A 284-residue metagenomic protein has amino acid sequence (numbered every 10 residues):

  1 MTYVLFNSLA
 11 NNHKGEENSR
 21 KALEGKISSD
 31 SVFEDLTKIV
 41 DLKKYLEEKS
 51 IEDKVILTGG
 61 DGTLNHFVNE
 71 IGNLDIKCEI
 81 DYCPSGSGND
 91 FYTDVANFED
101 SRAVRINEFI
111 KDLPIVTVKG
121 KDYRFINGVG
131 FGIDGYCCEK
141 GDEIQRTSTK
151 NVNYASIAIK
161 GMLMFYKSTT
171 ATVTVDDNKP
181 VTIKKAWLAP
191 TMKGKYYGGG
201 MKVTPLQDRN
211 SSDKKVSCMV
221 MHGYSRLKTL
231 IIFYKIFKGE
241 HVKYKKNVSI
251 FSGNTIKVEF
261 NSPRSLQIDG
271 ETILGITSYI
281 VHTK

Functional and structural regions predicted by a protein language model:
M1-T58, T63-N65, N69-I76, N97: ATP/NTP phosphate-donor binding region
L5, L9-K14, F33-E34, N73-W187: Catalytic core of DAGKc-family lipid kinases
N11-E16, G198-G199, S265: Short N-terminal binding/cap micro-motifs at the start of the first secondary-structure element
G15, H66-N69, Y92-D94, Y136 (+2 more regions): Short glycine-/acidic-enriched loop or helix-start segments at secondary-structure transitions that form or flank
S19-A22, G72-N73, D142-E143, P205-D208 (+2 more regions): Short, solvent-exposed amphipathic alpha-helical segments in soluble enzyme and RNA/protein-processing domains
I27, E47-I51, V181-K184, I250-S252: Flexible, charged surface loops at secondary-structure boundaries
D134, L188-V203: Glycine-rich phosphate/pyrophosphate-binding beta-alpha loops
D208-D213, V220-K284: ATP/nucleoside-binding phosphotransfer catalytic cores, i.e., glycine-rich phosphate-binding loops
